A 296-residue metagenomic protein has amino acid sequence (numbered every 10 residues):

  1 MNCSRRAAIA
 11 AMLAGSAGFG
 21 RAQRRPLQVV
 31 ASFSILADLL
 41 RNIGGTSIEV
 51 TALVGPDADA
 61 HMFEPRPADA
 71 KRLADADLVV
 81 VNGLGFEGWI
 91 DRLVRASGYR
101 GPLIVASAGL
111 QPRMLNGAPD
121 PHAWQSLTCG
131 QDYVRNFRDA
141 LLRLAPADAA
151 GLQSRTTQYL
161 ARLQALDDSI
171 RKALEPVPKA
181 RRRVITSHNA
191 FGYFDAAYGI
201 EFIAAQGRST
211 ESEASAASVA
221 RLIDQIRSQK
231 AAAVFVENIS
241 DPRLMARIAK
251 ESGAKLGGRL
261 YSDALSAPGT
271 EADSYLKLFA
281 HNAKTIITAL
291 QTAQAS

Functional and structural regions predicted by a protein language model:
N2-R5, A10, G15-S296: Extracytoplasmic metal-acquisition and chelation regions
